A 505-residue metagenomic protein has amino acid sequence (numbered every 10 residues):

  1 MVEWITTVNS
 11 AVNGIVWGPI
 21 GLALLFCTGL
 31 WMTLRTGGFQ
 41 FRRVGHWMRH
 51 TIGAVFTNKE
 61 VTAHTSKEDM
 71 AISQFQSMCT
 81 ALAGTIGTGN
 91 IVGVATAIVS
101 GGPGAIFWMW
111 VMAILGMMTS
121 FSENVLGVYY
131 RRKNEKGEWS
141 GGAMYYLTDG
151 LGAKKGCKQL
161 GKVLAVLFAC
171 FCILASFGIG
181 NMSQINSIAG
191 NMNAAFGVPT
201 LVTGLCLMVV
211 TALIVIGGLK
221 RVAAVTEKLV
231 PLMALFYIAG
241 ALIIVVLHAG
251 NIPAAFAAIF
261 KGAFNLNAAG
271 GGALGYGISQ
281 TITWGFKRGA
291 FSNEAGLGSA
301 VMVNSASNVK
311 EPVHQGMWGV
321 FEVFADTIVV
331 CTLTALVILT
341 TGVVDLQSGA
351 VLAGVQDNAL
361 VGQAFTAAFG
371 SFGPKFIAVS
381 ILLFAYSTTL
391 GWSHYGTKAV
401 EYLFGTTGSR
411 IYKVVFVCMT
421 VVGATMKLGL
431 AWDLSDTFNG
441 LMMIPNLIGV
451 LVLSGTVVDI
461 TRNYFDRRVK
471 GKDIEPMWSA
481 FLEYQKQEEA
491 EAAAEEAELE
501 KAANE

Functional and structural regions predicted by a protein language model:
M1-G84, T88, V99-A105, G116 (+2 more regions): N-terminal alpha-helical transmembrane segments of multi-pass membrane transport and channel/translocase proteins
W4-I5, R35-Q40, N90-G93, S176-A189 (+5 more regions): Transmembrane helix-loop junctions in multi-pass membrane proteins
L24-R49, L164, F168, I185-M192 (+3 more regions): Membrane-interface loop-to-helix entry segments
M32-T33, M112-G137, T148-N186, G190-I214 (+1 more regions): Helix-loop-helix module between adjacent transmembrane segments
G38-I72, T96-I106, W110, M118-Q159 (+4 more regions): Flexible loop linkers connecting adjacent transmembrane helices in multi-pass alpha-helical membrane transporters
K59-I98, L126-Y129, E135-L151, I173 (+1 more regions): Alpha-helical membrane segments and immediately flanking helix-loop junctions that form or couple to the substrate/ion
L115-E123, L205-L219, V230-G250, T283 (+3 more regions): Selective recognition of specific alpha-helical transmembrane segments in multi-pass small-molecule
E123-K136, L242-A258, L266, G270-Y276 (+2 more regions): Extracellular/periplasmic helix-exit of transmembrane alpha-helices
